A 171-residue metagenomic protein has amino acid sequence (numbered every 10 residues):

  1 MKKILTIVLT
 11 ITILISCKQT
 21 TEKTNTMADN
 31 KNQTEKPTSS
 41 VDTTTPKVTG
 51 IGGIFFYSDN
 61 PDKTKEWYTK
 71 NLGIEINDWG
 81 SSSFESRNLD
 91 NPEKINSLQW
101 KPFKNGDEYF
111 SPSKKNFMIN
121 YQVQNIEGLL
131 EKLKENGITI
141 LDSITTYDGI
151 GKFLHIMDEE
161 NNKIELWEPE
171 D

Functional and structural regions predicted by a protein language model:
K2-V8: Sec-dependent signal peptide recognition, specifically the positively charged N-region followed immediately by
T6, E66, K70, E127-E135: Replace "anionic and nucleotidyl ligands
V8-L9, T20: Extended, acidic/polar low-complexity N-terminal regions with helical/coil propensity
I13-S16: C-terminal motif of bacterial Sec signal peptides marking the signal peptidase cleavage site
Q19-G50, N77-W79, L130-D171: Vicinal oxygen chelate
T38-S39, F103-Y109: A short, acidic/glycine-rich surface segment
T45-P46, F55-K101, K152-L154: Core segments of cupin and vicinal oxygen chelate
I51-D59, D107-L133, K152-M157: Vicinal oxygen chelate
